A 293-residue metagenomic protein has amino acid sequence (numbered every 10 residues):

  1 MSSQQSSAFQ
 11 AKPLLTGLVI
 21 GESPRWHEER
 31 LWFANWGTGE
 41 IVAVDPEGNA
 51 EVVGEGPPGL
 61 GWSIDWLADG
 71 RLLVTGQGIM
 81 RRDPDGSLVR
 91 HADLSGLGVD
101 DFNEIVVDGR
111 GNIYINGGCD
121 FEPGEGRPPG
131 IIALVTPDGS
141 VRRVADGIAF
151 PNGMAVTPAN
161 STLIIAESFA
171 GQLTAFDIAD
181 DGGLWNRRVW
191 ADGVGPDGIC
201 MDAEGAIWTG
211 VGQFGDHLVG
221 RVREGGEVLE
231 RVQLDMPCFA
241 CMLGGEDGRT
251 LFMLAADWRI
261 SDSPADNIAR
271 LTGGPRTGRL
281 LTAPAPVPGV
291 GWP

Functional and structural regions predicted by a protein language model:
M1-F9, E29, T38, G117 (+2 more regions): Blade/loop signatures of beta-propeller domains
S2-Q10, G48-V52, D85-R90, V135-R142 (+3 more regions): Beta-strand initiation motifs
L15-E29, G56-G76, G96-C119, P129-I131 (+3 more regions): Beta-rich, blade/repeat-based domains predominating in secreted/periplasmic proteins but also intracellular
W36, G76-Q77, G118-D120, S168 (+4 more regions): Short loop/turn segments immediately following the C-termini of beta-strands
W36-G37, D120-G130, S168-G171, G212-D216 (+2 more regions): Short, solvent-exposed loop/turn segments at conserved positions within beta-propeller repeat blades
E40-V42, G78-M80, G130-A133, Q172-T174 (+2 more regions): A short loop-to-beta-strand structural motif that recurs across blades of beta-propeller domains
P129-D138, V222, G273-P286: Beta-propeller blade signature
M242-P293: Blade-level signature of beta-propeller repeat domains, shared across WD40, Kelch, NHL, RCC1 and BNR/Asp-box propellers
